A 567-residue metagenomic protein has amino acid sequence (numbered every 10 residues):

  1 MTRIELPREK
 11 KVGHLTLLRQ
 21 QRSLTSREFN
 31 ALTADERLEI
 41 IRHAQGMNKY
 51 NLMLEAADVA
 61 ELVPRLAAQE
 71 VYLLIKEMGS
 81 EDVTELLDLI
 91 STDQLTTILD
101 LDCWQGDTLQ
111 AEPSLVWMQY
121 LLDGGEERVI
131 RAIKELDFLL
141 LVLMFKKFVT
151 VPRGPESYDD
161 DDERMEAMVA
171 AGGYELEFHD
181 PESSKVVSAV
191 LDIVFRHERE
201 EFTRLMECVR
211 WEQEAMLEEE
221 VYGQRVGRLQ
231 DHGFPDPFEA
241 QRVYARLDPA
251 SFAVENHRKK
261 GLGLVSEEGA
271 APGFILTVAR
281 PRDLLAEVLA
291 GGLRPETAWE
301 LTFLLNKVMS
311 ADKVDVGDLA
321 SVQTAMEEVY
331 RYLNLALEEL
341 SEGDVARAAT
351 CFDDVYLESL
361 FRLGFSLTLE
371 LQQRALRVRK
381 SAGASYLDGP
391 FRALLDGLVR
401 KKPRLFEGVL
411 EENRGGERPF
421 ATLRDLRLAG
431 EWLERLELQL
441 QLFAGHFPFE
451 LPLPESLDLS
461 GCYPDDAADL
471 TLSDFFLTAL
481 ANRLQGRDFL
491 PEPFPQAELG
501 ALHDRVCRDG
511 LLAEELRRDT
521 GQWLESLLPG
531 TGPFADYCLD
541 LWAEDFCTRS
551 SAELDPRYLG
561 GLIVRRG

Functional and structural regions predicted by a protein language model:
T2-L89, D93-G567: General marker for long, soluble alpha-helical cores
